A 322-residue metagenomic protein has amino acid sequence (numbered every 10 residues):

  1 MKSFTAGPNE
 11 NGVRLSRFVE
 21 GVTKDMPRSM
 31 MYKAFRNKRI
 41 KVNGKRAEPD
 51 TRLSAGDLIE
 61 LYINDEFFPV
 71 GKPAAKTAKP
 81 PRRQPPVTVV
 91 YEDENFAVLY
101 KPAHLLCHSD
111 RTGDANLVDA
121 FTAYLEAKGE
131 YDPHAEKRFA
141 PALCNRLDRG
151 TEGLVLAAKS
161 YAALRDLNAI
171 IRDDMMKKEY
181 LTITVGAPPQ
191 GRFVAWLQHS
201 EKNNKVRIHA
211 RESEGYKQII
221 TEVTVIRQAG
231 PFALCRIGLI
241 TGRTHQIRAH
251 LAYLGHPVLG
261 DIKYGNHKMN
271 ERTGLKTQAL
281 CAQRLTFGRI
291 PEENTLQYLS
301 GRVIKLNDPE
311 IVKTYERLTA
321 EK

Functional and structural regions predicted by a protein language model:
M1-K322: RNA pseudouridine synthases
